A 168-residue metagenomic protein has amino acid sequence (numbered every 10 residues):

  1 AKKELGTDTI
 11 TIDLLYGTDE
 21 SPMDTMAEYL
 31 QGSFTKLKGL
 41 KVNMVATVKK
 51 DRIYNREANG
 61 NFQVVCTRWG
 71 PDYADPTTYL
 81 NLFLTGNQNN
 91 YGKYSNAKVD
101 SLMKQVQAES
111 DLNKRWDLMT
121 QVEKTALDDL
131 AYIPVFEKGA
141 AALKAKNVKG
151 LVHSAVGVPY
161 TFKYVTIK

Functional and structural regions predicted by a protein language model:
A1-G32, Q121: Append "and occasionally in soluble cytosolic enzymes with long acidic Gly/Pro-rich linkers
K3-T7, N55-G60, N81-A108, E137-K168: Short, solvent-exposed loop/beta-turn-alpha elements that line the ligand-binding surface or hinge of extracytoplasmic
T11-D13, N43, P134: A structural signal for isolated positions on well-ordered beta-strands in alpha/beta enzyme cores
L14, F34, E57, Q63 (+4 more regions): Hydrophobic, well-ordered secondary-structure elements that form the walls of internal hydrophobic environments
L15-M26, V45, K49, R68 (+2 more regions): Extracytoplasmic/periplasmic, Sec-exported soluble proteins
D19, W69-P71, K138-A141: Solvent-exposed coil/turn segments that connect beta secondary-structure elements in extracytoplasmic/periplasmic
P22-T25, Y29, S33, R52 (+5 more regions): Extracytoplasmic/secreted proteins, especially bacterial periplasmic and envelope-associated proteins
T35-L84: Periplasmic binding protein-like
